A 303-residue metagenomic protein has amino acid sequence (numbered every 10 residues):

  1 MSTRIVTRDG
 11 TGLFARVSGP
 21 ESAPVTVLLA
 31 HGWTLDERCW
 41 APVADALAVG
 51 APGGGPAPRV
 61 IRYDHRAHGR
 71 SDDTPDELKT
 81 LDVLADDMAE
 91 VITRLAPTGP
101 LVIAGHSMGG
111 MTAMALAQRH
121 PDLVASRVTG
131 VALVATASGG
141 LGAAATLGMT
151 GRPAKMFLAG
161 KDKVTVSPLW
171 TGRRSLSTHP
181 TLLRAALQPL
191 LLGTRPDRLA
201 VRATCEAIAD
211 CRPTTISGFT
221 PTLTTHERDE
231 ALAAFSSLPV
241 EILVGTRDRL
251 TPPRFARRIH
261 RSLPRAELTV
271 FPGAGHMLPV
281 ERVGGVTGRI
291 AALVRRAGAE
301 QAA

Functional and structural regions predicted by a protein language model:
F14-D73, V91-R94: Conserved HGGG/HGGXW glycine-rich cap/lid loop of the alpha/beta-hydrolase fold
G32-L35, S107, A137: Active-site glycine-rich loops that stabilize anionic/oxyanionic intermediates across multiple enzyme folds
P56-V124, G288: Active-site loop/oxyanion-hole signature of alpha/beta-hydrolase fold enzymes
Q118, D122-T171: Flexible "cap/lid" loop of the alpha/beta hydrolase fold
P168-A234: Conserved alpha/beta-hydrolase catalytic His-Asp/Glu region
F235-S236, I242-V244, D248: Short beta-strand/loop motif that positions the catalytic acidic residue of the alpha/beta-hydrolase fold
R249-F255: Conserved alpha/beta-hydrolase "acid-adjacent" motif
L250, F271-T287: Catalytic histidine-centered segment of alpha/beta-hydrolase-like enzymes
